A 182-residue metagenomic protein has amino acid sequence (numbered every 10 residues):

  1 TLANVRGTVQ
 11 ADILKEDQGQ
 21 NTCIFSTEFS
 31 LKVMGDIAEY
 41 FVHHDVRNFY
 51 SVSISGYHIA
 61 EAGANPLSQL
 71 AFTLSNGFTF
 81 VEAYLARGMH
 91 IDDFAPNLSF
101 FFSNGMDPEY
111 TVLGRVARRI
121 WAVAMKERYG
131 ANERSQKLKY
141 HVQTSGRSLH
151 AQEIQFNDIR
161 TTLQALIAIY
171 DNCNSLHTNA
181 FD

Functional and structural regions predicted by a protein language model:
T1-S103, E109-Y110, R128, S135-H141 (+2 more regions): Catalytic alpha/beta active-site cores
L67, Q155-T161: Active-site-adjacent loop and "lid" segments of alpha/beta metabolic enzymes
H90-D92, V116, E127-R128, S148-L149 (+1 more regions): Acidic, glycine-enriched catalytic cores built around paired aspartates
N97, R119-I120: Amphipathic alpha-helical scaffolding segments
T111-A117: Extended amphipathic alpha-helical segments enriched in small hydrophobics
W121, D171: Conserved, mostly hydrophobic/aromatic
A122, S145-F156: Flexible, glycine/threonine-enriched loop-and-boundary segments that flank and lead into catalytic domains of large
L163-A168: Short beta-strand elements
